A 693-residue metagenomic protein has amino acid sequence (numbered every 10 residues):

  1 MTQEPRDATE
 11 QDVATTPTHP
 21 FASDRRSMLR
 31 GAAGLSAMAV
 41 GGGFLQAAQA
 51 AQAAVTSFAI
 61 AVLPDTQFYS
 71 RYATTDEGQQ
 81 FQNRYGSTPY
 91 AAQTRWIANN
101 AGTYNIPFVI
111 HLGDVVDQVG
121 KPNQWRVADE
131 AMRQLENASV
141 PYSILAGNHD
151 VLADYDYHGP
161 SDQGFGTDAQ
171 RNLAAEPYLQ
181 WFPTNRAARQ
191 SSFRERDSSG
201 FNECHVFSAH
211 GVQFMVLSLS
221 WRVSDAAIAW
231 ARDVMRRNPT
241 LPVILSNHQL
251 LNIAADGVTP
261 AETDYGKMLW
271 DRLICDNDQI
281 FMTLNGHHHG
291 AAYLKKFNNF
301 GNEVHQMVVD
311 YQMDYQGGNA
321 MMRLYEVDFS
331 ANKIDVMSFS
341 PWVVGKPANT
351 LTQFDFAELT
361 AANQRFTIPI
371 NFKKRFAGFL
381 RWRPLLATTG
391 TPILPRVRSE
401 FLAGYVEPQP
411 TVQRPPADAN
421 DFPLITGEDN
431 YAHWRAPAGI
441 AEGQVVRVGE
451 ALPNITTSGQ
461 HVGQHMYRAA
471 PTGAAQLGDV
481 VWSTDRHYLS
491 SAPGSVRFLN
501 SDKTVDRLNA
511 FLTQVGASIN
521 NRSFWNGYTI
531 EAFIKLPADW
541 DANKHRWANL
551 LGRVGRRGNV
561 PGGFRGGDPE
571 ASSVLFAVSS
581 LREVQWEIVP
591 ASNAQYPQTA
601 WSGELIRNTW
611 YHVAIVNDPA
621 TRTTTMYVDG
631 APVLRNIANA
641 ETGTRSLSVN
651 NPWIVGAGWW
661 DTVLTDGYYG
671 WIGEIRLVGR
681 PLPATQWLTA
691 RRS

Functional and structural regions predicted by a protein language model:
M1-S23, S36-V40, Q49: N-terminal secretory signal peptides
Q52-N123: N-terminal active-site segment of His-dependent metallophosphoesterases
Q79-F81, G120-A229, K295-V308, M321-E326 (+1 more regions): Extended active-site neighborhood of metal-dependent phosphoesterases/phosphodiesterases
G404-V505, L688-S693: Extracytoplasmic low-complexity segments
E428-D429, Q476, L489-Q585, T623 (+1 more regions): Extracellular glycan-recognition modules
E587-H612: Short, aromatic/His-centered strand-loop micro-motif at the edge of beta-sheets
T609-T623: Localized edge beta-strand/strand-to-loop motifs within extracellular or lumenal beta-rich domains
N636-W671: Flexible glycan-contacting loops in extracellular carbohydrate-active proteins
